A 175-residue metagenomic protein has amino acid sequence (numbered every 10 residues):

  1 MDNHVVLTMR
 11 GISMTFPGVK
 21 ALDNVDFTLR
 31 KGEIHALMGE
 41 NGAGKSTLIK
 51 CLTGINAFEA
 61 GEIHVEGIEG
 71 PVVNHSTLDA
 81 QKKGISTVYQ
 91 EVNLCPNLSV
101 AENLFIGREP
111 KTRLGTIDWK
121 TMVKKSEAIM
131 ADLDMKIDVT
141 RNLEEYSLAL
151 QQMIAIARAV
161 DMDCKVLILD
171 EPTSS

Functional and structural regions predicted by a protein language model:
M1-S175: Glycine-rich phosphate-binding loops of nucleotide-dependent enzymes
